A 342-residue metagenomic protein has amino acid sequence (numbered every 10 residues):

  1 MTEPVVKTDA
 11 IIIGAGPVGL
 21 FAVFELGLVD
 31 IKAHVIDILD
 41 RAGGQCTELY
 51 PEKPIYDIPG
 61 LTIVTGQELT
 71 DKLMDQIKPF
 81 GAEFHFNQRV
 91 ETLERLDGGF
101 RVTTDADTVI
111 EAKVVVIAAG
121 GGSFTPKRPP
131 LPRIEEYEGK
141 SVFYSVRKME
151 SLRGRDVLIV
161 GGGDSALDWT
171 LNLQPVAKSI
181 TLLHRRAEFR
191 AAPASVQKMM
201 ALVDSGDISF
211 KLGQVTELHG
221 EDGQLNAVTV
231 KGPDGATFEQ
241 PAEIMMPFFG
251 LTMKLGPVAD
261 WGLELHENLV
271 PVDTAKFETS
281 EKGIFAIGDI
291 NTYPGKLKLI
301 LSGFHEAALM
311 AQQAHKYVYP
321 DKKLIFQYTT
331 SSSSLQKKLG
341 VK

Functional and structural regions predicted by a protein language model:
M1-D9, D71: Extreme N-terminal leader/targeting segments of oxidoreductases
V6, I77-T104, V109-A112, Q174-T274 (+1 more regions): A Rossmann-like FAD-binding core segment of flavoenzymes
T8-V35, W169-Q174: N-terminal Rossmann-like FAD-binding beta1-loop-alpha1 element of flavoenzymes
G27-L49, S179-A191: Glycine-rich FAD pyrophosphate-binding loop
D40-V64, A192-K198: Conserved N-terminal glycine-rich FAD pyrophosphate-binding loop of Rossmann-like flavoproteins
R95-D97, T108-D204, F210: Predominantly flavin-linked oxidoreductase catalytic cores and closely associated redox partners
P130-R153, F248-L301, L309: FAD-site-proximal beta/loop scaffold in flavoenzymes
L167-W169, I290-Q336: A conserved FAD-binding loop/helix module that cradles the flavin
